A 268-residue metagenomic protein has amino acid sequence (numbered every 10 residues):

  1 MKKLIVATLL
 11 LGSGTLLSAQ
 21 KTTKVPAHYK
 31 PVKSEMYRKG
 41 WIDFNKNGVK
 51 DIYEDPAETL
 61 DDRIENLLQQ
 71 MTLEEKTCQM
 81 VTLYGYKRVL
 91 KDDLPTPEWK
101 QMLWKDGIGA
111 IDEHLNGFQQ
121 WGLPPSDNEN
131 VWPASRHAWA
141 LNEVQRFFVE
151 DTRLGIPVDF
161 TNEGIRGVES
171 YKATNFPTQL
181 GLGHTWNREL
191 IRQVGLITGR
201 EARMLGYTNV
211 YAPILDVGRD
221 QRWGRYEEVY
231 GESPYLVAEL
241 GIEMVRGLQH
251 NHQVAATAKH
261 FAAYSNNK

Functional and structural regions predicted by a protein language model:
M1-K21: Bacterial Sec-dependent N-terminal signal peptides
A19-K268: Glycoside hydrolase catalytic-domain context in secreted enzymes
